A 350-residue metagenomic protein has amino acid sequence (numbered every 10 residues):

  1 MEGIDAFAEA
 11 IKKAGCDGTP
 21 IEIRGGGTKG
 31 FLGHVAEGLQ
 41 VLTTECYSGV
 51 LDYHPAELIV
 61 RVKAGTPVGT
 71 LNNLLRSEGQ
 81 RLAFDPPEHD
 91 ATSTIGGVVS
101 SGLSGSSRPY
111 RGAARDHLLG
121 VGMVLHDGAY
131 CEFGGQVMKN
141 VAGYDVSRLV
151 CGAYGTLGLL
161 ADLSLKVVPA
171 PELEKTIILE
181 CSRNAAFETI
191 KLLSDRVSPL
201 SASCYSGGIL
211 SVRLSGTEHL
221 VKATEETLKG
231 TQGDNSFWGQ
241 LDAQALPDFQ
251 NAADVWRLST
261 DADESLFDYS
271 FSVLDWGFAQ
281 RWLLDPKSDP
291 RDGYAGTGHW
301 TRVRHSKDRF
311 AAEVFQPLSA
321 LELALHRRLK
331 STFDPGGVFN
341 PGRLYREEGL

Functional and structural regions predicted by a protein language model:
M1-I23, T44-D90, L103-G134, P171-L179: N-terminal glycine-rich flavin-associated loop
E22-I23, S201-S206, S272-W276: Short beta-strand
I23-K29: Glycine-rich beta-strand-to-loop/alpha-helix junction loops that act as flexible
A36-G38, D90, T231-L350: Conserved glycine-rich FAD pyrophosphate-binding loop
F84, A91-S203, L210: FAD-binding subdomain of flavoenzyme oxidoreductases
S182-A185, L214-V221, D261-D263, D285-P290: Helix N-cap motif at beta-to-alpha junctions
R213, T217-N235: Terminal amphipathic helices with adjacent charged low-complexity linkers/tails
